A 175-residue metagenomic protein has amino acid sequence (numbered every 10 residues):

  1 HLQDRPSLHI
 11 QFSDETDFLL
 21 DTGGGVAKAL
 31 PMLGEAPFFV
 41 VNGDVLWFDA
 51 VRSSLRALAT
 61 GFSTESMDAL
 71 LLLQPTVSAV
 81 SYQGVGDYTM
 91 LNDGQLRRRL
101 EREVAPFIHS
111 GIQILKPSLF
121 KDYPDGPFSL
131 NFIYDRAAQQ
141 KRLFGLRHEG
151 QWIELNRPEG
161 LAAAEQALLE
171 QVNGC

Functional and structural regions predicted by a protein language model:
H1-V40, E165: Short phosphate-binding loop-to-helix
E35, S66-M67: Short, high-confidence coil segments that cap the C-terminus of an alpha-helix and link into the following beta-strand
F38-V41, L46, V51-T64, T76-V80 (+2 more regions): Catalytic-core segments of class I nucleotidyltransferases/pyrophosphorylases that form NMP-activated intermediates
L72: Extracellular glycan-interaction surfaces
